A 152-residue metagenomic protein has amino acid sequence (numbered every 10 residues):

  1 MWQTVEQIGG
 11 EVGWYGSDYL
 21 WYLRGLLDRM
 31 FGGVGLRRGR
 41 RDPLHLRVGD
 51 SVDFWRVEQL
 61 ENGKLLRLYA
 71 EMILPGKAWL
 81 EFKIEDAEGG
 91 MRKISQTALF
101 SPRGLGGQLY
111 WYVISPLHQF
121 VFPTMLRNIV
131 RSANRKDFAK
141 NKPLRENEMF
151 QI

Functional and structural regions predicted by a protein language model:
W2-P75, W79, N128: Glycine-rich portal/gate segments that line the openings of hydrophobic small-molecule binding cavities
L23-G25, G35-L36, E88-G89, T97-S101 (+1 more regions): Short C-terminal domain-edge/linker segments immediately following a structured domain
L27-G32, K83, F120-F122, K136: Alpha-helix boundary/capping detector
L60-E61, P102, N147: General structural signal for secondary-structure boundaries
A70-Q119: Beta-strand/loop substructures that line and gate deep hydrophobic ligand-binding cavities in soluble
G107-E146: A conserved amphipathic terminal alpha-helix motif
M149-I152: Acidic, Ser/Thr-rich low-complexity intrinsically disordered segments
